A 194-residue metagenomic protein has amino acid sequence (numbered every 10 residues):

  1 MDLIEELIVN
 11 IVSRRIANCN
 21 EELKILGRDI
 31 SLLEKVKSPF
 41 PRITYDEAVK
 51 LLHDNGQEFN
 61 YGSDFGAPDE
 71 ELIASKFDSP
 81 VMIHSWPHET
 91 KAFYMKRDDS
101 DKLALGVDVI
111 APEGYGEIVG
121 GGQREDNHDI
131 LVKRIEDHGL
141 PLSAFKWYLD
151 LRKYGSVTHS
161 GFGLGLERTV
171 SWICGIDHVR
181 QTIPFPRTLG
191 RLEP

Functional and structural regions predicted by a protein language model:
M1-S13, K24-R28, K35-P194: A translation/RNA-centric and nucleic-acid-associated enzymatic feature enriched in Class II aminoacyl-tRNA synthetases
